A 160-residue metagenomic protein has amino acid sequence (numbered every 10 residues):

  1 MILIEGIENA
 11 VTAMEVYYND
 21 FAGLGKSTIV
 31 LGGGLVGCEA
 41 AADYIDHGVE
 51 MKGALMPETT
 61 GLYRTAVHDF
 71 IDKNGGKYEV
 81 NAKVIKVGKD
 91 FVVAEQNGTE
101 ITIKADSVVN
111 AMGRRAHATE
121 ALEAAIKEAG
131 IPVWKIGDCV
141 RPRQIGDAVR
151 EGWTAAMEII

Functional and structural regions predicted by a protein language model:
M1-I2, V80-F91: A conserved short coil-to-beta-strand element within the FAD-binding core of flavoproteins
I2-I4, M14-T59, V93-S107, A111-I160: Rossmann-like dinucleotide/flavin-binding elements
I7-A10, A66, K127: AAA+ P-loop NTPase nucleotide-binding core of proteostasis motors
V11, K77-E79, W134: General small-molecule cofactor/ligand-binding pocket signal
P57-K83: N-terminal Rossmann-like dinucleotide/flavin-binding domain of flavoprotein oxidoreductases that bind FAD/FMN
K77, I85, I101-I103: Residues that recognize and position ribonucleotide moieties
